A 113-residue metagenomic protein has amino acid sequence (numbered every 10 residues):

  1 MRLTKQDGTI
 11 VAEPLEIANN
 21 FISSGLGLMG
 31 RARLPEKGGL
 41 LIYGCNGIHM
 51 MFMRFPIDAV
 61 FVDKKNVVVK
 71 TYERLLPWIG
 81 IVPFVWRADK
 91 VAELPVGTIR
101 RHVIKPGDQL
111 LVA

Functional and structural regions predicted by a protein language model:
M1-A113: Compact, glycine-rich, soluble single-domain proteins
